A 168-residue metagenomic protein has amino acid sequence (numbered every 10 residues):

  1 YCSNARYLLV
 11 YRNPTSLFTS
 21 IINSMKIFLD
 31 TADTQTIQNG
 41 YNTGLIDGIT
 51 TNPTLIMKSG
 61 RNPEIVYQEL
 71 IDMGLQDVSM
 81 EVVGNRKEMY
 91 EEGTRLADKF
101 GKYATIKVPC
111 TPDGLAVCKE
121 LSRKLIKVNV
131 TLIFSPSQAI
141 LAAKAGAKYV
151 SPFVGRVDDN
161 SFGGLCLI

Functional and structural regions predicted by a protein language model:
Y7-S24: Short, Lys/Arg-enriched N-terminal segments with co-localized hydrophobic residues within the first ~10-30 amino acids
K26-A32, L45-D47, N129, G155: Active-site-facing alpha/beta catalytic cores
F28-L29, D33-I37, T43, T51-E120: Active-site beta->alpha loop and helix N-cap motifs at the rims of alpha/beta catalytic domains
L45, K99-A104, A142-V150: Structural recognition of alpha->loop->beta junctions
I49, K58-S59, R156-N160: Surface-exposed loop/turn and secondary-structure junction residues enriched for glycine/proline
P112-C118, K127-N129, F134-I168: Catalytic alpha/beta core domains of metabolic enzymes, predominantly
K124: Conserved dinucleotide-binding and phosphotransfer motif residues
